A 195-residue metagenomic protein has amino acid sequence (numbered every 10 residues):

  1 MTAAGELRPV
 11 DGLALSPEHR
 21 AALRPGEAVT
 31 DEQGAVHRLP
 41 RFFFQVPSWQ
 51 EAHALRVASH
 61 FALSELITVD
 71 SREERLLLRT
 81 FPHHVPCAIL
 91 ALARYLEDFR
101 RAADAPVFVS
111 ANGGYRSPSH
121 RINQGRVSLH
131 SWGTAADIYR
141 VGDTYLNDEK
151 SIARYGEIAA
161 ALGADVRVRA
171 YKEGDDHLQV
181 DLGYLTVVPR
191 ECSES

Functional and structural regions predicted by a protein language model:
M1-V46, S195: N-terminal secretory targeting signals
A4-L13, V127-S195: Catalytic cores and adjacent binding grooves of peptidoglycan-active enzymes
Q45-V46, Q50-V69, D175-S195: Basic/polar, cationic surfaces and motifs that engage anionic cell-wall and phosphate/carboxylate ligands
S48-A103: Active-site acidic/histidine clusters and adjacent loop/turn architecture that either coordinate catalytic ions
R56-L63, H83-V85, I89, S117 (+4 more regions): General structural signal for secondary-structure boundaries
V69-R72, P118, N123, H130: Surface-exposed loop/turn and secondary-structure junction residues enriched for glycine/proline
F81-H84, V107-G113, K150-Y155: N-terminal start-of-chain detector that recognizes signal peptides and the immediate post-cleavage beginning
A91-Q124: Extended, low-complexity, intrinsically disordered C-terminal regulatory tails of eukaryotic serine/threonine kinases
